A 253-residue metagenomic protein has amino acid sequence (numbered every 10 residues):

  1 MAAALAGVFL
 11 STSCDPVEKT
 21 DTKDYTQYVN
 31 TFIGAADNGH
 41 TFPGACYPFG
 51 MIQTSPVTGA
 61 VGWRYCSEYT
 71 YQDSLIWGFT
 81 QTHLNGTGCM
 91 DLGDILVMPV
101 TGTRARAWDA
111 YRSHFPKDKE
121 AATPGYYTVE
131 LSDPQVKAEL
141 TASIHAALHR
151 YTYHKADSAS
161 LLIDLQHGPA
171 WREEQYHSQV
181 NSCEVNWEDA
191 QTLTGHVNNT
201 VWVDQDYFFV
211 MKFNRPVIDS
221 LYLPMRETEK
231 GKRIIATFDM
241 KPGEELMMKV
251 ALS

Functional and structural regions predicted by a protein language model:
M1-V8: Sec-dependent N-terminal signal peptides
L10-S13: C-terminal motif of bacterial Sec signal peptides marking the signal peptidase cleavage site
E18-S253: Accessory carbohydrate-recognition regions in carbohydrate-active enzymes
